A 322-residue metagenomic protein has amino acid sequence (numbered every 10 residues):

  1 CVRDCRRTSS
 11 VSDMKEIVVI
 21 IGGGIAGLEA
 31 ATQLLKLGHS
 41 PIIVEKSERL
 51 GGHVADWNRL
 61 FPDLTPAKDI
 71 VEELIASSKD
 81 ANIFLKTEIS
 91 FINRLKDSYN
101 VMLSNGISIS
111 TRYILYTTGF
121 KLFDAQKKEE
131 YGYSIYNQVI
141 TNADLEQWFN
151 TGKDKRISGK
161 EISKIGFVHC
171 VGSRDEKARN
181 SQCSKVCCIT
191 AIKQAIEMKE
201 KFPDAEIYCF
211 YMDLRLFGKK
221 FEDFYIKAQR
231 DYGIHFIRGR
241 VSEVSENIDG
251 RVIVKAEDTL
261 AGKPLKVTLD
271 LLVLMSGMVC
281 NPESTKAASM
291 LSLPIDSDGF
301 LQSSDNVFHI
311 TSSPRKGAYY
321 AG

Functional and structural regions predicted by a protein language model:
C1-G322: Residues forming the flavin
